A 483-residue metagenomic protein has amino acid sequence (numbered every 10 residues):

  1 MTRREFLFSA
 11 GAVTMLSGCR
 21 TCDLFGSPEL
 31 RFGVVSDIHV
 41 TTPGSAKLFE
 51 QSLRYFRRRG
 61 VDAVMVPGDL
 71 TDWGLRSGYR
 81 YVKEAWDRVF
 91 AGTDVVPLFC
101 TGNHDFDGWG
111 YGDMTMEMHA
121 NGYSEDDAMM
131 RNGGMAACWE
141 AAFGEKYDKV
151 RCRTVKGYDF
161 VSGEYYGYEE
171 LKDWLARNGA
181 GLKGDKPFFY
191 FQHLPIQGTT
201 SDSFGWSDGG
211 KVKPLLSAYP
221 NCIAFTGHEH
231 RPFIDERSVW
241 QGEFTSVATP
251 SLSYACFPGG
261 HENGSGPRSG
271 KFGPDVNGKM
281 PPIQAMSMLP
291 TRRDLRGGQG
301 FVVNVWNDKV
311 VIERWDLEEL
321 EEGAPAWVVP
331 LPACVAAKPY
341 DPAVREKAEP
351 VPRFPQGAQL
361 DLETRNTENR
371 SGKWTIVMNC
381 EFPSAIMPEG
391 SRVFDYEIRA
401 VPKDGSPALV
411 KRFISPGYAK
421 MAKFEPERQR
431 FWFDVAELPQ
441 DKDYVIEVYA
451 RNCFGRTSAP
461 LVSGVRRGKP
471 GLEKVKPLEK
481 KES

Functional and structural regions predicted by a protein language model:
E5-C22: N-terminal export signals
S9, E397-P439: Recognizes extended acidic, P/S/T-rich segments that occur within or adjacent to Ig-like beta-sandwich modules
C19-R80: N-terminal active-site segment of His-dependent metallophosphoesterases
D37, G68-D69, G102-N103, H193 (+1 more regions): Active-site glycine-centered loops adjacent to acidic/histidine catalytic or metal-binding residues that shape
R76-P187, K211, L215-N221, I234 (+3 more regions): Extended active-site neighborhood of metal-dependent phosphoesterases/phosphodiesterases
L182-S201: Short acidic, glycine-rich surface-loop motifs adjacent to enzyme active sites
P274-F413, L461, R466-E482: A short C-terminal boundary segment appended to hydrolase-like catalytic domains
L438-G455: Beta-strand-rich modules
